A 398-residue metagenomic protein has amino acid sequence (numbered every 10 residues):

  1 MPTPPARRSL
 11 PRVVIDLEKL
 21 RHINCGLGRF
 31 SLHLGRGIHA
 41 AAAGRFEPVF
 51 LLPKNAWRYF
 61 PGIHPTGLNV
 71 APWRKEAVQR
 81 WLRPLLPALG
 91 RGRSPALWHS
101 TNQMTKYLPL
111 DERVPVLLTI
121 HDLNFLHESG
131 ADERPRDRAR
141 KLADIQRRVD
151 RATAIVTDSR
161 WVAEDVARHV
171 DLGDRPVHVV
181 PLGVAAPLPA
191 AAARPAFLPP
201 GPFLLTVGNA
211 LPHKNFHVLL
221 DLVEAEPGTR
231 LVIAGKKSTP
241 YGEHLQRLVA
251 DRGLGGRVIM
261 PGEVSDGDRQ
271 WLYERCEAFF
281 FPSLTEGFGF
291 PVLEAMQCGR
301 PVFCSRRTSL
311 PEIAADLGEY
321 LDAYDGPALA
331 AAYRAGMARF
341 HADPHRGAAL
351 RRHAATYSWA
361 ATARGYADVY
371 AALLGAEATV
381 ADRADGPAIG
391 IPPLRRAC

Functional and structural regions predicted by a protein language model:
P2-C398: Carbohydrate transferase catalytic cores enriched for Leloir-type hexosyltransferases
